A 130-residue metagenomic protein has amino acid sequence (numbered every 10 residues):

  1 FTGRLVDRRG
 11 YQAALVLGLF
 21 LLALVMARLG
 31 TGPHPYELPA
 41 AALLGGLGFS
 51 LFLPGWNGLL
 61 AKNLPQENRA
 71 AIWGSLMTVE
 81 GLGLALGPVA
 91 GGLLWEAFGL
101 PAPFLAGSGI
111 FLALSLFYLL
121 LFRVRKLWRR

Functional and structural regions predicted by a protein language model:
F1-G10, W95: Helix-to-loop junctions at the C-terminal end of transmembrane segments in multipass secondary transporters
A13-R28: Structural signature of the two symmetry-related core transmembrane helices
G30-A41: Helix-loop junctions at membrane interfaces in 12-TM secondary transporters
L43, G74-L82, L86: Transmembrane alpha-helical cores of Major Facilitator Superfamily
L51-L64: Intracellular juxtamembrane helix-capping segments at the cytosolic ends of symmetry-related transmembrane helices
Q66-L76: Loop-to-transmembrane helix entry/capping segments in MFS-fold secondary transporters and related SLC/MFSD carriers
L93-F111: A membrane-interface helix-boundary motif in multi-pass transporters
G107-R130: Multi-pass alpha-helical transporter architecture, strongest for 12-TM Major Facilitator/SLC carriers used
